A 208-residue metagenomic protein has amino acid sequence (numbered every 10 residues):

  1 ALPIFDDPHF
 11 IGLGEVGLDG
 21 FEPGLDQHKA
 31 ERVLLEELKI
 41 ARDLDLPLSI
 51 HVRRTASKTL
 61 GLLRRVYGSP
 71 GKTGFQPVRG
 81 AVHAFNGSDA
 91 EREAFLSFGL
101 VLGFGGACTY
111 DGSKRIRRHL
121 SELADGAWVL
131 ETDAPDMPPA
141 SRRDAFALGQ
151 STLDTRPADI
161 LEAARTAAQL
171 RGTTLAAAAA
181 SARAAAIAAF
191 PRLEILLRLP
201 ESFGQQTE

Functional and structural regions predicted by a protein language model:
I11, Q27-V129, A188, L196-G204: Catalytic pocket-lining loop regions of alpha/beta-barrel enzymes, especially the amidohydrolase/enolase/GH5 lineages
E15, A41, H83, D133 (+1 more regions): Residue-level signal for inorganic ion chemistry
L18, R54, N86, A134-D136: Short, glycine/acidic-enriched loop or turn micro-motifs at the edges of active sites
G20-H28: Active-site mouth loops of central-metabolism enzymes
I40, D154-E208: Mid-to-C-terminal alpha-helical segments outside catalytic/metal-binding sites
G68-Q76, S141-Q150: Intrinsically disordered, low-complexity Ser/Thr- and acidic-rich flexible linkers and loops, especially at boundaries
G126-F146, L153, A178: Short acidic/histidine-rich active-site segments
